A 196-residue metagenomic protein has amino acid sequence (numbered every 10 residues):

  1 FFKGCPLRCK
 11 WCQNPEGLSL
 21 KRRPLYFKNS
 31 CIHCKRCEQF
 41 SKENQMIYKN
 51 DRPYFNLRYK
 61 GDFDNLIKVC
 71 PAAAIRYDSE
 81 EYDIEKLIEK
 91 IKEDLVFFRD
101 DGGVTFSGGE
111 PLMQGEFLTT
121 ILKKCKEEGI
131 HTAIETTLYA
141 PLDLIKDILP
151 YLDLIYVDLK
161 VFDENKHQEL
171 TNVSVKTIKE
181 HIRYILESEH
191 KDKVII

Functional and structural regions predicted by a protein language model:
F1-F2, G17, K86: SEC14/CRAL-TRIO lipid-binding/transfer domains and related phosphoinositide-recognition modules that form deep
F2, P6, L25-E38, L57-I67: Residues immediately within or flanking Cys/His clusters that coordinate Zn2+ in small zinc-binding modules
C5, G17, K160-F162: Short connector loops/turns at beta-strand edges and beta->alpha or beta->beta junctions
K10-L20, R36-Y54, D64-E80: Iron-sulfur cluster-binding cysteine motifs and their immediate structural context in ferredoxin-like electron-transfer
L25-C31, N50-Y59, E81-K92: Short cysteine/histidine-rich metal-coordination sites, predominantly Zn2+-binding motifs
F27, N56, A73, Y77-E81 (+1 more regions): Short gly/ser-rich anion-binding loops that grip negatively charged ligand groups
E85-I196: Conserved AdoMet/S-adenosylmethionine-binding subsite of the radical SAM
